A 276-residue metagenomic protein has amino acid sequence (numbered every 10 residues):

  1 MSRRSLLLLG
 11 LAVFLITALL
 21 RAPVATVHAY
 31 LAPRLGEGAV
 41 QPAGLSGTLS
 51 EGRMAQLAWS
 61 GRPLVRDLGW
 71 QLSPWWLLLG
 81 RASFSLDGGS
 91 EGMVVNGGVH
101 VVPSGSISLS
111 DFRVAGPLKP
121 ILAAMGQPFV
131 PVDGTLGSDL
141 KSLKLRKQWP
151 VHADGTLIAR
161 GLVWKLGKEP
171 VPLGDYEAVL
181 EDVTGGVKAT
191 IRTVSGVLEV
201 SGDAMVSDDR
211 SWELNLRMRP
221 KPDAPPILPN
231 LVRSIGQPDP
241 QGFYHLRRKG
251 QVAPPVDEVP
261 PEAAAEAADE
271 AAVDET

Functional and structural regions predicted by a protein language model:
M1-L9, H28-G36, E169-T276: Extended terminal
S2-A22: Hydrophobic membrane-insertion alpha-helices, especially the h-region of bacterial N-terminal signal peptides
S5-A12, V40, S110-V114, L145 (+3 more regions): Short low-complexity stretches enriched in small and charged residues
T17-E51: N-terminal ordered "arm"
V40-V130, T135-D139: N-terminal beta-strand/beta-hairpin edge segment
R53-V65, G92-G97, V114-V130, S142-W149 (+4 more regions): Flexible, membrane-facing loop/turn or short amphipathic-helix motifs that contact lipid bilayers or gate lipid-binding
A58-G61, L72-W76, G88-G92, P103 (+8 more regions): Beta-strand elements of well-folded, non-transmembrane domains
P150-D154, E213: Outer-membrane beta-barrel architecture
